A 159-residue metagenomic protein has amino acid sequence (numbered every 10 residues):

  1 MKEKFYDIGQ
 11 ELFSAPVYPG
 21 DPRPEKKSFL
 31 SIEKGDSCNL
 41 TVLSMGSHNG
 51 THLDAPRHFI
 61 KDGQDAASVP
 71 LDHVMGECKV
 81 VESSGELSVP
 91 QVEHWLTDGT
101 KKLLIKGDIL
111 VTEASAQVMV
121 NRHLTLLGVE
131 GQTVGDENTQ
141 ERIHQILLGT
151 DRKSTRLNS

Functional and structural regions predicted by a protein language model:
M1-S159: Active-/binding-site microenvironments in catalytic and ligand-binding cores
